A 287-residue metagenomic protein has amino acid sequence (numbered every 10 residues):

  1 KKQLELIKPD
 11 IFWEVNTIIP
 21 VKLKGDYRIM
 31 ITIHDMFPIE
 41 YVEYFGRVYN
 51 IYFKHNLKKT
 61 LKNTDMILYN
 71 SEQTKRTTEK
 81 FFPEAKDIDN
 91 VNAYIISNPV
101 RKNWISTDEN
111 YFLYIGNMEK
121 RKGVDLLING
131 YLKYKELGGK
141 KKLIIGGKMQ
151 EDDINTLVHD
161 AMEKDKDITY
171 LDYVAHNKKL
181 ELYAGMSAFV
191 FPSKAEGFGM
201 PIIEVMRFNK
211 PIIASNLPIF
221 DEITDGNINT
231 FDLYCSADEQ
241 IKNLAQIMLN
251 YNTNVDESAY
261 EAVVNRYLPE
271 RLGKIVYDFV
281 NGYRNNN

Functional and structural regions predicted by a protein language model:
K1-N287: Carbohydrate transferase catalytic cores enriched for Leloir-type hexosyltransferases
